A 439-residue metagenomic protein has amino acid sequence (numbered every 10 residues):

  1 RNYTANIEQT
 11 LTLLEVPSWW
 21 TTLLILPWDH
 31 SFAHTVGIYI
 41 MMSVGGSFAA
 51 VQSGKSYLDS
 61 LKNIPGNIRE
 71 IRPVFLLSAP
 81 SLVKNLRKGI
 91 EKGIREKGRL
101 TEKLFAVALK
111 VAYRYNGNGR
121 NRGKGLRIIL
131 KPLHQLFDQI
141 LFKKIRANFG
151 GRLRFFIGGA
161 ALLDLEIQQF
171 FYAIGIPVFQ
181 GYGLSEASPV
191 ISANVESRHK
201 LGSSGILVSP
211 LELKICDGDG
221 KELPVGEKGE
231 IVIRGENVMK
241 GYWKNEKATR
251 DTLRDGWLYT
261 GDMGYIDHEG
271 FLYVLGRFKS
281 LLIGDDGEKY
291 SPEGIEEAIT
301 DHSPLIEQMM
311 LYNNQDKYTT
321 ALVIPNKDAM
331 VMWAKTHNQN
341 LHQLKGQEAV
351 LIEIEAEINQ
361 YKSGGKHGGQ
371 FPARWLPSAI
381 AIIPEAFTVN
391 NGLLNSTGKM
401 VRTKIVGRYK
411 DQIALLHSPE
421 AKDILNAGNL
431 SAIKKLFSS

Functional and structural regions predicted by a protein language model:
T4-T21, W28-F142: Conserved AMP-binding/adenylation subdomain of ANL enzymes
A49-Q52, L130-Q135, A147, G151-G158 (+5 more regions): Conserved ATP-binding loop and adjacent catalytic segment of the adenylate-forming AMP-binding
L76, A160, G220, D262 (+3 more regions): Residue-level signal for inorganic ion chemistry
K221-G226, E230-G284, N313: Conserved ATP-binding/catalytic segment of the ANL
V238, L253, F271-A298, M330-E348 (+3 more regions): Adenylate-forming
M263, H268, S303-A329, K366-G369: C-terminal boundary motif of the adenylate-forming
K289, H302-Q308, A329-I383: Conserved C-terminal helical docking segment of ANL/AMP-forming enzymes that engages the acyl-acceptor during
E307-Y312, K317, Q360-S439: Conserved C-terminal "lid"/linker of ANL adenylate-forming enzymes
